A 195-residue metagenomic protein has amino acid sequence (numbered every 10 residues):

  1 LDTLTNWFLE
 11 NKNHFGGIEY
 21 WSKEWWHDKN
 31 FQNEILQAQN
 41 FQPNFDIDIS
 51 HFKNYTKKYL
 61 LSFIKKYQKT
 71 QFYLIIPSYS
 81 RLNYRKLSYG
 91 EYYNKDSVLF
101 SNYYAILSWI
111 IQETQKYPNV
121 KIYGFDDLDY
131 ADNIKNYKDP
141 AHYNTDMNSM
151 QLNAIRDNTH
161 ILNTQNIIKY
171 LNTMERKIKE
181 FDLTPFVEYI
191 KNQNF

Functional and structural regions predicted by a protein language model:
L1-K66, I168-F195: Secreted/periplasmic serine-hydrolase-like ester/acetyl group-modifying domain
G17-I18, E91, F125: Intrinsically disordered, low-complexity regions
W26-E113, Y117: Conserved, well-ordered alpha-helix/loop/beta-strand core segments that scaffold catalytic motifs
S101-F195: C-terminal regions of proteins
